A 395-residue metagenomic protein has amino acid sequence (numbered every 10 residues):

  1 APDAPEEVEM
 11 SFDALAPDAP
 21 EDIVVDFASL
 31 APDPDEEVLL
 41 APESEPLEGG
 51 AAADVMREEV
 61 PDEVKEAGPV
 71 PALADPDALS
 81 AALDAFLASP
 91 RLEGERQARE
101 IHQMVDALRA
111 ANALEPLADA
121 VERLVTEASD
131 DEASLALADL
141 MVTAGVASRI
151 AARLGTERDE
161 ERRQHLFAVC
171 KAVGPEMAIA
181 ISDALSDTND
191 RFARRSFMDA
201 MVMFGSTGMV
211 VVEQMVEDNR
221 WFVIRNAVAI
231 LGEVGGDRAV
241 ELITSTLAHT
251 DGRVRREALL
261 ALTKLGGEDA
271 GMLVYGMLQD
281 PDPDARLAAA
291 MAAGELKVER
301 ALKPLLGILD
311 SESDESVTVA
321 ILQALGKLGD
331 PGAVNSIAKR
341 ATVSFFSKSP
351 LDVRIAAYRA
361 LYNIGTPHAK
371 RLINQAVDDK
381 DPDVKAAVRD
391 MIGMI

Functional and structural regions predicted by a protein language model:
A1-L137, M141, V146: Extended amphipathic alpha-helical repeat scaffolds
S80, H102, A111-E122, T143-G155 (+7 more regions): Amphipathic alpha-helical scaffolding segments comprising HEAT/armadillo-like alpha-solenoid repeats
P90-Q97, A110-A113, D130, D139 (+7 more regions): Helix-start/N-cap signature of alpha-helical segments
D106, E122-V125, K171, V202 (+7 more regions): Structural signature of alpha-helical solenoid repeat scaffolds
D131-S134, R162-L166, R194, I224 (+7 more regions): Residue-level detector of extended alpha-helical repeat arrays and alpha-solenoid scaffolds
R158-D159, N189-D190, N219-W221, T250-D251 (+4 more regions): Short inter-helical turns and helix N-cap capping residues of alpha-solenoid HEAT/ARM repeat scaffolds
S196, F204-G208, R225-N226, G235: Alpha-solenoid helical repeat scaffolds
